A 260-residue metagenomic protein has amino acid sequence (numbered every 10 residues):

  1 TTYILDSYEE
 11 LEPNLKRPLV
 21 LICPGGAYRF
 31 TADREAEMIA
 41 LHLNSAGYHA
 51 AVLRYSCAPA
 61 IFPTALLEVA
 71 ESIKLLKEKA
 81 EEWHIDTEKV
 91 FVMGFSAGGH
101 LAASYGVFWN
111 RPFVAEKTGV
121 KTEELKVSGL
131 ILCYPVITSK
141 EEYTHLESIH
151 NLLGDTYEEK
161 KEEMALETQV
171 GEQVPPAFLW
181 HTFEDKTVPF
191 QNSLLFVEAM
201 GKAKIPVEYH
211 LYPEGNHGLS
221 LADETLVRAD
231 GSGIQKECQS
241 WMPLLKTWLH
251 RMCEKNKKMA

Functional and structural regions predicted by a protein language model:
K16-G25: Short beta-strand element of the alpha/beta-hydrolase
T31-D33, V52-T87, Q235-E237: Catalytic nucleophile-loop/oxyanion-hole region of alpha/beta-hydrolase and closely related hydrolase-like folds
A32-A51: Short amphipathic alpha-helix adjacent to the substrate-entry channel of hydrolases
E35, L166, P189-A199: Short alpha-helix in the alpha/beta-hydrolase fold that links the catalytic acid
E71-T144, S148, Y157, K161: Primarily recognizes the serine-hydrolase "nucleophile elbow" in alpha/beta-hydrolase and SGNH/GDSL folds
S139, E184-V188: Acidic catalytic loop of the alpha/beta-hydrolase fold
Q173, F178-H181, D185: Short beta-strand/loop motif that positions the catalytic acidic residue of the alpha/beta-hydrolase fold
L194-A260: C-terminal catalytic histidine-bearing segment of alpha/beta-hydrolase fold enzymes
